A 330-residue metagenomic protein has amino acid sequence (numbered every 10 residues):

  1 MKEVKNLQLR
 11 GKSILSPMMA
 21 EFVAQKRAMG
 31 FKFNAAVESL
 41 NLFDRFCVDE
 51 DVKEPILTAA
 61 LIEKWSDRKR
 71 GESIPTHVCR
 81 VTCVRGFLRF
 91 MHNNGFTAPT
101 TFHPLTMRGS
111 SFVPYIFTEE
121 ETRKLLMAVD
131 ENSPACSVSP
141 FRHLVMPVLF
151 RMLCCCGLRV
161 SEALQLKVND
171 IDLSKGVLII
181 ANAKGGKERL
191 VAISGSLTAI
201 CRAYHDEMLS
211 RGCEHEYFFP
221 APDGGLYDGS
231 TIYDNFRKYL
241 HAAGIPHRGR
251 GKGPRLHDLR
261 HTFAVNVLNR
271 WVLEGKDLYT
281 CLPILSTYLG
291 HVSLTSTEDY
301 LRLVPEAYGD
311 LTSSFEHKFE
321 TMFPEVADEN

Functional and structural regions predicted by a protein language model:
M1-N330: Conserved catalytic core of the tyrosine transesterase superfamily
